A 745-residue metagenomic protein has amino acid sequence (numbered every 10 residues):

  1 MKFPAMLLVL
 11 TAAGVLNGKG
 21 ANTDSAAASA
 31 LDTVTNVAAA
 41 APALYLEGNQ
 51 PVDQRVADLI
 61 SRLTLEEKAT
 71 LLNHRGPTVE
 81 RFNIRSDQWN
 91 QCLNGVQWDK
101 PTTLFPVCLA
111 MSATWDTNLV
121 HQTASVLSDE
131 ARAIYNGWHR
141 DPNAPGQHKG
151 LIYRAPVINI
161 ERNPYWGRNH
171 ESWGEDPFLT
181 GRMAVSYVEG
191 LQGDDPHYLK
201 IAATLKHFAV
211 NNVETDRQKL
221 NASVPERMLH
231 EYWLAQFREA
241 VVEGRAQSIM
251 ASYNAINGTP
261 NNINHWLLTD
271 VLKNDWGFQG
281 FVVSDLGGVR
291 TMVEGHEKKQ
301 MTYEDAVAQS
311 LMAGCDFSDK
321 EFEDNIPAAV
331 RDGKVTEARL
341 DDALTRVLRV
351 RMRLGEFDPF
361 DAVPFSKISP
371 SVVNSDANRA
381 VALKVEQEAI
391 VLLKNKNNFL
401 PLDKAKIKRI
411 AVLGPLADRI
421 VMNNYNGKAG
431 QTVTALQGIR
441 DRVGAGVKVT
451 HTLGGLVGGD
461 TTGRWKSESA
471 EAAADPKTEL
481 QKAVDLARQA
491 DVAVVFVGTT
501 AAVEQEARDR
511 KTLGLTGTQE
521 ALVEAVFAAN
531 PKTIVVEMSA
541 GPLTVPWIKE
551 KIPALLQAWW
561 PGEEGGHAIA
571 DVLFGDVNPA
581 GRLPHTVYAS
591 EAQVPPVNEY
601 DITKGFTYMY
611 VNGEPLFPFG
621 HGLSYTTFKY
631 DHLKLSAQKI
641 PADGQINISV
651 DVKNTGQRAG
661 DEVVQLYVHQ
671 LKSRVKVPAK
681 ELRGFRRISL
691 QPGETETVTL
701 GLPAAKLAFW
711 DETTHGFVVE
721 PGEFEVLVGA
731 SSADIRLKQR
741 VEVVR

Functional and structural regions predicted by a protein language model:
A5-G14: Bacterial N-terminal signal peptides
G14-F709, P721-S732: Glycoside hydrolase catalytic-domain context in secreted enzymes
E712-T713: Flexible, membrane-facing loop/turn or short amphipathic-helix motifs that contact lipid bilayers or gate lipid-binding
F717-V719: Surface-exposed, short loops/turns at beta-strand junctions within beta-sandwich domains
D734-R745: Short beta-strand elements
